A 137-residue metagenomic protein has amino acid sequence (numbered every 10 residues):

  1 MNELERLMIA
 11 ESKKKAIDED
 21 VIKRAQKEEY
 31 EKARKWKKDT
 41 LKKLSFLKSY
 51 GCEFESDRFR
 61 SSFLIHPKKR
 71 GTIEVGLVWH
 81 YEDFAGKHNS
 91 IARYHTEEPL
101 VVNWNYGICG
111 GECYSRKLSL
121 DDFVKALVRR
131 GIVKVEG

Functional and structural regions predicted by a protein language model:
M1-E5, K37-K43, L120-V124: Short amphipathic alpha-helical segments that mediate assembly, nucleic-acid/protein binding, or membrane association
E3, K14-K15, E28, K38 (+7 more regions): N-terminal cationic leader/targeting segments used for protein routing and processing
L7-R58: Contiguous, amphipathic alpha-helical segments that mediate oligomerization or scaffolding in large protein assemblies
K42-L100: Amphipathic, interaction-prone secondary-structure segments
H95-G137: Ampiphathic alpha-helical segments that act as solvent-exposed interaction surfaces
